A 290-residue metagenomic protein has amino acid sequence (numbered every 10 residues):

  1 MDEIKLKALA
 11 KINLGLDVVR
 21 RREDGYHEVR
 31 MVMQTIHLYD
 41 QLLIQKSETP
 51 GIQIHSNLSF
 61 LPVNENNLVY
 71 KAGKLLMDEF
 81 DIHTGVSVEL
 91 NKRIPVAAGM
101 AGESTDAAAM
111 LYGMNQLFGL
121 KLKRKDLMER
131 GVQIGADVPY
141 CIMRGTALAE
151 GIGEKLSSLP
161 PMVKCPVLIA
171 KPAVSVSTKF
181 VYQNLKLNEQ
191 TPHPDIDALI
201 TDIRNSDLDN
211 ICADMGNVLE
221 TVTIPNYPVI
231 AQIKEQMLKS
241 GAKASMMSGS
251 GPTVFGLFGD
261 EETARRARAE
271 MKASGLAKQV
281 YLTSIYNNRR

Functional and structural regions predicted by a protein language model:
M1-A98, Q116, L120-M128, I134 (+3 more regions): ATP-binding N-lobe of GHMP and related small-molecule kinases
L14, L42-I44, V69, E103 (+6 more regions): Residue-level signal for inorganic ion chemistry
L16, D40-I44, D137-C141, A147-L148 (+1 more regions): Short beta-strand scaffold segments in enzyme catalytic cores
Q34-T35, V132-Q133, P139-I142, S158-V163 (+1 more regions): Solvent-exposed alpha-helices and their adjacent loops that cap or buttress functional pockets in soluble metabolic
E48-P62, M110, N205-M215: Short, basic/glycine-rich phosphate-binding loops at helix/coil junctions that contact nucleotide phosphates
E89-F118, A136, K243-F258: Glycine/serine-rich anion-binding loops at beta->alpha junctions that coordinate negatively charged ligand groups
K123-Q133, M215, R265-A269: Short, well-structured alpha-helical segments that form the helix of a local strand-helix-strand
M143, L148-A244, G259-E262, R268-K272 (+2 more regions): Conserved, helical-rich catalytic subdomain that frames metal- and/or nucleotide-binding sites in enzyme alpha/beta
